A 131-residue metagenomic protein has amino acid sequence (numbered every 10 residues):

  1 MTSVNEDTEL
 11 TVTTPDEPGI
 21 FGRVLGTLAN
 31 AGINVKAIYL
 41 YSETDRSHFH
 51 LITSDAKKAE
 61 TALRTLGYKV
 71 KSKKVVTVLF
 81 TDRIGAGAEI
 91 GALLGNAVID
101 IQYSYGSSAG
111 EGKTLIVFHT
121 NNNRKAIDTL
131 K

Functional and structural regions predicted by a protein language model:
M1-K131: A conserved regulatory-domain signal marking ACT and ACT-like small-molecule sensing domains and adjacent regulatory
